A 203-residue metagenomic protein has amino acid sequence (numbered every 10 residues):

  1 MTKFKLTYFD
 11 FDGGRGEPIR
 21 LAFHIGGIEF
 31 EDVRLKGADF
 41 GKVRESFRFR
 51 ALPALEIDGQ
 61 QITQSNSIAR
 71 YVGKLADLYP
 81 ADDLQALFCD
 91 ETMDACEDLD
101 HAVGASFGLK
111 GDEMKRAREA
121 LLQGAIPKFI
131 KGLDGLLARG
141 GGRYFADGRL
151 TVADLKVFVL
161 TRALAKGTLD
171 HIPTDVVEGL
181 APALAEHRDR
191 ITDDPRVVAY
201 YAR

Functional and structural regions predicted by a protein language model:
M1-K128, R139, F145, R149: GST-like domain detector, emphasizing the conserved glutathione-binding G-site in the N-terminal thioredoxin-like
C89, F145-P173, E178-A185, I191: GST superfamily/GST-like fold recognition
A95-D98, G135, R162-A163: Glycine-rich, acidic and aromatic/proline-enriched surface loops and short helix-turn segments that act as binding
E97, L136, R188-T192: Long, well-ordered core segments of solenoidal/helical folds
A125-G132, H187: Alpha-helical packing segments of well-folded alpha/beta enzyme cores
G135-G148, D194-R203: Surface-exposed helix-capping loop/turn segments at secondary-structure junctions
